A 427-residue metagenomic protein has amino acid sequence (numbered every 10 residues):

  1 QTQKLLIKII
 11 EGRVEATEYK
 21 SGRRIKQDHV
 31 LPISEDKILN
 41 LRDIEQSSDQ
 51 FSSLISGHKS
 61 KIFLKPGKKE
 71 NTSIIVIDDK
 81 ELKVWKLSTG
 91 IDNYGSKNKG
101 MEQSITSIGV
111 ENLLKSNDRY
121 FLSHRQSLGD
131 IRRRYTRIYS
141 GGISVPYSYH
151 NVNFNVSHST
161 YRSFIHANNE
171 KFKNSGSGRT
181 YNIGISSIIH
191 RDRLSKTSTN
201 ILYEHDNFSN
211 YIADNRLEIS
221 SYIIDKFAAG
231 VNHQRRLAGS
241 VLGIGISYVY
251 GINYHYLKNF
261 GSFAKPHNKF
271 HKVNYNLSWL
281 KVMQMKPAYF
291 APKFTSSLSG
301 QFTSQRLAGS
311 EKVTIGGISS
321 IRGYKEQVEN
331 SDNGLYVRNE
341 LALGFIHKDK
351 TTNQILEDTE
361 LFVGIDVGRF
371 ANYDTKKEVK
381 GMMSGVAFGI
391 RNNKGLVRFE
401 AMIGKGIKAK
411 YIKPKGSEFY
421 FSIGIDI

Functional and structural regions predicted by a protein language model:
Q1-G95, R125-R137, S297-L298: Periplasmic polypeptide-binding modules associated with outer-membrane biogenesis and secretion
D36, D92-Y94, S127-G129, A167-F172 (+5 more regions): Extracellular loop and loop/strand-boundary signature of outer-membrane beta-barrel proteins
H58, W85-L87, L113-Y120, S148-F154 (+5 more regions): Repeated loop/turn-to-beta-strand initiation elements of outer-membrane beta-barrel proteins
L64, T89-N93, T106, Y120-Q126 (+8 more regions): Transmembrane beta-barrel strands of outer-membrane/channel proteins
N71, G100-S104, Y135-Y139, S177-Y181 (+7 more regions): Residues that define the transmembrane beta-barrel architecture of outer-membrane proteins
I108, I390-V397, K415-I427: Outer-membrane beta-barrel "beta-signal"
D118-F121, I131-I223, F227-H233: Transmembrane beta-barrel wall of Gram-negative outer-membrane proteins
Y211-I355, A371: C-terminal outer-membrane beta-barrel translocator/porin domains of Gram-negative envelope proteins and their
